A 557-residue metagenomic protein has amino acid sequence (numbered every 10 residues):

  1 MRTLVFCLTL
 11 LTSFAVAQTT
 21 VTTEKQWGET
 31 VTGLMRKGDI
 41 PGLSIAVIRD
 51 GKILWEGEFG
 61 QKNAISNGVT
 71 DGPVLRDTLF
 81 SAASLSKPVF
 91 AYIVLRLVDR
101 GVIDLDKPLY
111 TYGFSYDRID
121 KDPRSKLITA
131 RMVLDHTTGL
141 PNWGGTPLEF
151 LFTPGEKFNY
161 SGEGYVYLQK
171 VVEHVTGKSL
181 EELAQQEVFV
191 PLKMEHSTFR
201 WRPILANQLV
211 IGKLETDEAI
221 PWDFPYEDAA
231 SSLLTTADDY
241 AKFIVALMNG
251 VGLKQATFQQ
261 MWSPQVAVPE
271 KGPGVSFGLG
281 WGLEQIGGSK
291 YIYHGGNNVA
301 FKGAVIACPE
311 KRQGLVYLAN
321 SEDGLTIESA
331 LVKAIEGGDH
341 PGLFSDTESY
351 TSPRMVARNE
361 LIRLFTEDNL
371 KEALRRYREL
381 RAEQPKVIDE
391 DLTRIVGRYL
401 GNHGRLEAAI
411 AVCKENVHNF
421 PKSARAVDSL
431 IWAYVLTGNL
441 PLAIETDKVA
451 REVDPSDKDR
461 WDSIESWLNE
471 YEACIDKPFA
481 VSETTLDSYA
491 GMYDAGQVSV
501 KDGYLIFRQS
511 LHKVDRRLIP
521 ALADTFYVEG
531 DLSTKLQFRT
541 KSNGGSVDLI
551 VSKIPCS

Functional and structural regions predicted by a protein language model:
Q18-E58, E173-K178, E182-Q186, V190 (+8 more regions): Catalytic loop of the DD-peptidase/beta-lactamase superfamily, centered on the K-T-G motif and neighboring
K37, Q61-K178, L205-N207, I211 (+1 more regions): Active-site-proximal loop and beta-strand segments within enzyme catalytic domains
R394-I395, R425-S429, W461-S463: Alpha-solenoid helical repeat scaffolds
V417-H418, E452: Conserved structural position within tetratricopeptide repeats
